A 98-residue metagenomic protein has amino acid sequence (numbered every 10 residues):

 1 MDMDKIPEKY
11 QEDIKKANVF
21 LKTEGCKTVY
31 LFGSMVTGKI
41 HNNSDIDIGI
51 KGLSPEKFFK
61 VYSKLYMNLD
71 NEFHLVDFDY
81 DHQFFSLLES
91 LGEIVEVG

Functional and structural regions predicted by a protein language model:
M1-Y30, V36-N42, L53-G98: Catalytic core of pol beta-like nucleotidyltransferases
S44-I46: Periplasmic OmpA-like peptidoglycan-binding domain that tethers envelope proteins to the cell wall
G49-K51: Short hydrophobic/aromatic beta-strand micro-patches that form the beta-sheet surface supporting nucleotide- or nucleic
